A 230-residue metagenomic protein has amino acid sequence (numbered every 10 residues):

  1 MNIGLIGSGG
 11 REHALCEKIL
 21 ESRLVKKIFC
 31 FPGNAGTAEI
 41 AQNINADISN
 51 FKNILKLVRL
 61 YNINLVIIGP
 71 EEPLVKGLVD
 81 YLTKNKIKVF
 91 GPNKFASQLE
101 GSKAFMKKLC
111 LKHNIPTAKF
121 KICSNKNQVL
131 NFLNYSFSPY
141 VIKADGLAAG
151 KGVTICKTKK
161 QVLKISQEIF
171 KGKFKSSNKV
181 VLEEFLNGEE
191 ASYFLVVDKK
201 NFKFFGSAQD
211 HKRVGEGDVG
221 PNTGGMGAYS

Functional and structural regions predicted by a protein language model:
M1-F95: ATP-binding N-terminal substructure of ATP-dependent carboxylate-amine bond-forming enzymes
L5, C30-F31, I67-I68, V89-P92 (+5 more regions): General beta-strand structural signal in soluble alpha/beta enzymes
A38-A41, L55, Q98-A104, G215-G217: Short, charged, surface-exposed secondary-structure boundary motifs
N43-S49, K121-N125, C156: Short acidic-hydrophobic, aromatic-tinged amphipathic segments that line or gate anion-handling sites
V58-I63, Y135-S136, K175-S176: Glycine-rich phosphate-binding loop signature in dinucleotide/nucleotide-binding domains
F90-G152: A conserved helix-loop-beta module that forms one wall/lid of the active-site cleft in ATP-utilizing catalytic domains
C156-S230: Internal nucleotide-binding/catalytic subdomain
